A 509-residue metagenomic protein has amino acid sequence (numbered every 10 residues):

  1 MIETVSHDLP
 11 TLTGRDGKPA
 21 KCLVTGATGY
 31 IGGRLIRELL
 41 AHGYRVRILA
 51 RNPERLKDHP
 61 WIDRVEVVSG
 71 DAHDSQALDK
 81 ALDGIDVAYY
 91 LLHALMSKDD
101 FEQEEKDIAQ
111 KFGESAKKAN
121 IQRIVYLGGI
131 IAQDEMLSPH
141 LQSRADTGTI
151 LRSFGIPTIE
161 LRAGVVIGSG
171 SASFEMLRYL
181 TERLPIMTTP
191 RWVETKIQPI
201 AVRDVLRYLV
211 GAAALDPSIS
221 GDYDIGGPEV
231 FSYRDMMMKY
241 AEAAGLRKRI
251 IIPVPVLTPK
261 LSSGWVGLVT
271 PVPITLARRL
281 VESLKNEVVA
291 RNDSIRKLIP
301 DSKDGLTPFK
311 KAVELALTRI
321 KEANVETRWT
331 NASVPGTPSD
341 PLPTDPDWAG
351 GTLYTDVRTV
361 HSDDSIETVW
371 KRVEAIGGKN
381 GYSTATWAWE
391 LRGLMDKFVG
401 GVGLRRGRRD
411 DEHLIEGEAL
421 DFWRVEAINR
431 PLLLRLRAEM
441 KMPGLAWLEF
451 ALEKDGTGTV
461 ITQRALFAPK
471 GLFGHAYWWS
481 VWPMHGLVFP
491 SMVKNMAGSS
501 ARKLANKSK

Functional and structural regions predicted by a protein language model:
I2-E3, P10-D16, K21, A212-R279 (+2 more regions): Mid/C-terminal beta-alpha module of Rossmann-like enzyme folds, strongest in SDR-family dehydrogenases/epimerases
V5, L9-Y44: N-terminal Rossmann NAD(P)H-binding glycine-rich loop of SDR-like oxidoreductase domains
E54-A119, G129-M136: NAD(P)H-binding glycine-rich loop region in Rossmannoid oxidoreductase-like domains and their noncatalytic homologs
I108, A172-S173, W192-A214, G221 (+1 more regions): Substrate-positioning beta->alpha
G128, T149-G170, M176-Y179, R183 (+1 more regions): Conserved beta-loop-beta element that borders a ligand/cofactor-binding pocket
L353-Y354, H361-W370, E374-P443, K454 (+1 more regions): Glycine-rich portal/gate segments that line the openings of hydrophobic small-molecule binding cavities
A438-G486: Beta-strand/loop substructures that line and gate deep hydrophobic ligand-binding cavities in soluble
P469, G474-K509: A conserved amphipathic terminal alpha-helix motif
